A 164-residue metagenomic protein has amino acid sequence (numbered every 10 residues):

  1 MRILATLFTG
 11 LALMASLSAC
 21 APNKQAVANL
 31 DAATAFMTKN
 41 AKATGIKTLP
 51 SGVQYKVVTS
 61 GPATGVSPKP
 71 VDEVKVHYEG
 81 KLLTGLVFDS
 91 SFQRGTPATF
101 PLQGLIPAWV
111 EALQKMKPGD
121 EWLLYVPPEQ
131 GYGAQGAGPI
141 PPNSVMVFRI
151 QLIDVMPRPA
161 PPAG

Functional and structural regions predicted by a protein language model:
R2-G164: Cross-family detector of peptidyl-prolyl cis-trans isomerase
